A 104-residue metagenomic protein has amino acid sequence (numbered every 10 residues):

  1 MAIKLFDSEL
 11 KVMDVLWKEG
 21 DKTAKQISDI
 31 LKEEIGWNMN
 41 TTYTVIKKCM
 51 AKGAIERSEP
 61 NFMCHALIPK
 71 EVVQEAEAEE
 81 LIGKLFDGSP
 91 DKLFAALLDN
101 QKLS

Functional and structural regions predicted by a protein language model:
I3-S8, P60-E80: Short, cationic-aromatic polyanion-contact patches
D7-D14, Q26: Pre-recognition alpha-helix immediately N-terminal to the DNA-recognition helix within helix-turn-helix or winged-helix
V12, I46-M50: Basic amphipathic alpha-helical segments that dock to polyanions
V15-T23: Short capping segments at the starts of secondary-structure elements
K22-I30: Short acidic, hydrophobic short linear motifs in intrinsically disordered regions
D29-W37: Short helix-coil junctions and helix-kink-helix linkers
M50-E59: A short, conserved structural fragment
E79-S104: Amphipathic alpha-helical dimerization/coiled-coil segments that flank or bridge DNA-binding/regulatory modules
